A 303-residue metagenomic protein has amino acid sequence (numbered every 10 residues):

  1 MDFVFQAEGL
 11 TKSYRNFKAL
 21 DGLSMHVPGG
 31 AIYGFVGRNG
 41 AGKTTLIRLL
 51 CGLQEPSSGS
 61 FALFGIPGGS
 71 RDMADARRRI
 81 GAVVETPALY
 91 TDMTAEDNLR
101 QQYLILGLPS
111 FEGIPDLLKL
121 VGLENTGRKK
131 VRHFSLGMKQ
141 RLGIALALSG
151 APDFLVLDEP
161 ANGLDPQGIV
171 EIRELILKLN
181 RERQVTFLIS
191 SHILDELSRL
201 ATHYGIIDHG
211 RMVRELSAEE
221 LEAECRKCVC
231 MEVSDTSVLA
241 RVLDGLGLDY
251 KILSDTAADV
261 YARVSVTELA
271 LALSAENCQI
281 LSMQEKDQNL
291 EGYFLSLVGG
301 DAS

Functional and structural regions predicted by a protein language model:
M1-F3, R183, K227, Q279: Residue-level signal for beta-strand positions within conserved beta-sheet cores that form or flank
M1-T11, G300-S303: ABC-family P-loop ATPase nucleotide-binding domain
F3-F5, K12-I189, L194-D208, M212-R214: ABC transporter nucleotide-binding domains
G37, D92, H133-L136, A147-L148 (+3 more regions): Short, structured secondary-structure boundary patches
L53, P115, L148, D158 (+7 more regions): A generic structural signal for short, solvent-exposed coil/turn residues that cap or connect secondary-structure
R173-Y261: ABC transporter nucleotide-binding domain
K227-L297, S303: Short, charged/small-residue-rich alpha-helical element at the C-terminal edge of ABC transporter nucleotide-binding
